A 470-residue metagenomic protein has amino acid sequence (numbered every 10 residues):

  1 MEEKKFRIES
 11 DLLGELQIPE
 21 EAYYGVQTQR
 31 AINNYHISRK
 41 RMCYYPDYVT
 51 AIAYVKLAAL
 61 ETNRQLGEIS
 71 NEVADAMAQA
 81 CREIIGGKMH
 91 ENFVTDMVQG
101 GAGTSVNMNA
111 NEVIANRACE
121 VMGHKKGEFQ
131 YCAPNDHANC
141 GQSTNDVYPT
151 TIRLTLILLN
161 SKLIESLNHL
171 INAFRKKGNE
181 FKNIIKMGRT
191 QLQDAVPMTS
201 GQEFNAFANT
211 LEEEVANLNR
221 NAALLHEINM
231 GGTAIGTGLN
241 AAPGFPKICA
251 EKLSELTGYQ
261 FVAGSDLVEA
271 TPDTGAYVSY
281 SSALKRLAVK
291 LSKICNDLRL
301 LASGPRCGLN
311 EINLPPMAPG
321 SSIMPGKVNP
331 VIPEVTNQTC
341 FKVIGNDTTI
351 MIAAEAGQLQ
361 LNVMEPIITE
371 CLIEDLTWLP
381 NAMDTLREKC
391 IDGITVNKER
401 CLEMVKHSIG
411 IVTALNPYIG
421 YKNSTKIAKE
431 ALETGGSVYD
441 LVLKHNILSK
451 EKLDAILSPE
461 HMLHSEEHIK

Functional and structural regions predicted by a protein language model:
M1-K470: Conserved, well-structured ligand/cofactor-binding cores
